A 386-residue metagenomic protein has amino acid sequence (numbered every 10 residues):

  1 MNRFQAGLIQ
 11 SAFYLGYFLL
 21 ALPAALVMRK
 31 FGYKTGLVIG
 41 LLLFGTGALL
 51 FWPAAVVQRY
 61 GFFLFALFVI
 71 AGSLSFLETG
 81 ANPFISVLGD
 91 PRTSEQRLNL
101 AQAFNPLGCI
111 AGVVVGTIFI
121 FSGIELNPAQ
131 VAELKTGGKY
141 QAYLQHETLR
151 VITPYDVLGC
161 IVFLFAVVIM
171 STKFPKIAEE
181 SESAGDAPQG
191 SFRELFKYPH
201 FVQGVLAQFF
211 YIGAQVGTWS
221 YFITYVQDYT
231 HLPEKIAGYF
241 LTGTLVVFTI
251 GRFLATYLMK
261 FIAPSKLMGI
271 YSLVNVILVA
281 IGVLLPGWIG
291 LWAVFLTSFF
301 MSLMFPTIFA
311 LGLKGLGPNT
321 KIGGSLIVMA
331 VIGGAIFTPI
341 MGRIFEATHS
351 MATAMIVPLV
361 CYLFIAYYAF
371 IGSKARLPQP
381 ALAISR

Functional and structural regions predicted by a protein language model:
L8-R29, T242-L254, G333: Central cavity-lining transmembrane alpha-helices of secondary-active solute carriers, predominantly the Major
L42-V57, L273-G287: C-terminal ends and interior cores of transmembrane alpha-helices in multi-pass membrane transporters/permeases
R59-L77, I289-M304: Hydrophobic core of transmembrane alpha-helices in multi-pass small-molecule transporters, especially MFS/SLC-type
F76-D90, S302-G317: Intracellular juxtamembrane helix-capping segments at the cytosolic ends of symmetry-related transmembrane helices
Q96-E125, S325-T338: Glycine-rich segments within core transmembrane alpha-helices of 12-TM secondary carriers
G112-F121, R193-T242: Extracytoplasmic gate region of multi-pass secondary transporters
I262-I308: C-terminal transmembrane helical hairpin of 12-TM major facilitator-type secondary transporters
